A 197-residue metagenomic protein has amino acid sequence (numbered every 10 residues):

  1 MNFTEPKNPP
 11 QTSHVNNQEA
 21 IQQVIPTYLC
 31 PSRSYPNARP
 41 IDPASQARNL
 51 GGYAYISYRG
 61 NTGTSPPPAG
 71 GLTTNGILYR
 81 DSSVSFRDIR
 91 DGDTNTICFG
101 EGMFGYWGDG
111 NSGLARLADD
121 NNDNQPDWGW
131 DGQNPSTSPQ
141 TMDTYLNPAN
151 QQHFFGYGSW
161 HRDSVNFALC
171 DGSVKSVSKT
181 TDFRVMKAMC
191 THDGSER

Functional and structural regions predicted by a protein language model:
M1-R197: Surface-exposed loop/linker segments characteristic of extracytoplasmic
